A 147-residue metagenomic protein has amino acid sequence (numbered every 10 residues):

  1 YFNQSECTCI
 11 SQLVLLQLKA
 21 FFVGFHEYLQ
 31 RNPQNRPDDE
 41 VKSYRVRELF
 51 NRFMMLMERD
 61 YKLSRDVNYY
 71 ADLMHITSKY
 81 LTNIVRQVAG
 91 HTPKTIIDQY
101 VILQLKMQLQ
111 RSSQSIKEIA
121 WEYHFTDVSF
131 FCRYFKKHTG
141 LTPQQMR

Functional and structural regions predicted by a protein language model:
Y1-A20, M55: Amphipathic alpha-helical segments enriched in hydrophobic/aromatic residues interleaved with Lys/Arg
E6-Q12, H26-N51, R59, L63-Y69 (+3 more regions): Short, Lys/Arg-enriched, Trp-marked, Pro/Gly-tolerant hinge/linker segments that flank
L16-G24, Q99, L103: Short, residue-level hotspots on alpha-helical faces of the histone-fold and other alpha-helical interaction modules
N68, K79, S115-E118, V128-S129 (+1 more regions): Residues within helix-turn-helix
L73, E122-Y123, H138: Residues within the alpha-helical elements of helix-turn-helix
L81-T82, F130-F131, F135: Short hydrophobic/aromatic patch on the recognition helix
Q87-T126: Terminal helix-turn-helix DNA-binding modules in bacterial transcription factors
